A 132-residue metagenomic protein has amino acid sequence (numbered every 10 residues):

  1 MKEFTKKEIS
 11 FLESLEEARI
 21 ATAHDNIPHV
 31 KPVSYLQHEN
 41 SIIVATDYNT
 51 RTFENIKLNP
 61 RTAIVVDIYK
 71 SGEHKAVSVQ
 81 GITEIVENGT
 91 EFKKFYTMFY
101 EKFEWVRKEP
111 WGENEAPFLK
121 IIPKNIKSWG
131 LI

Functional and structural regions predicted by a protein language model:
M1-A18: Extreme N-terminal tail/first-helix region
K2-E3, K75-I132: Charged, gly/pro-rich active-site loop segments
L12, N55-I56, F99: A generic structural signal for nonpolar/aromatic side chains embedded in well-ordered alpha-helices
L15, N59, F103: Acidic-histidine catalytic/liganding microenvironments
L15-Y48, I64-D67, S78: Short beta-strand segments
N26-I27, K70-G72, G112-E113: A short beta-turn/loop motif at secondary-structure boundaries
S41-I42, R61, I82, N125: Structural motif
T52-L58, A63-H74: Helix-adjacent hinge/juxtasegments
